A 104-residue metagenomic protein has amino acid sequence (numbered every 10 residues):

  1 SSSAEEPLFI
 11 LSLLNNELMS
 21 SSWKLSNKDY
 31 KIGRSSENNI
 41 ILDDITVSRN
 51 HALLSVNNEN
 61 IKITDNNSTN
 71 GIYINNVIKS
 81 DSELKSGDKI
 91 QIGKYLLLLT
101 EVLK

Functional and structural regions predicted by a protein language model:
S1-I10, Y95-K104: Regulatory inter-domain linker segments that are low-complexity and enriched for serine/threonine/proline
S3-A4, N15, I63: Intrinsically disordered, low-complexity regulatory regions of eukaryotic regulatory proteins
E5, E17, T46-S48: Short flexible coil/turn linkers enriched for glycine and charged/polar residues that connect secondary-structure
E5-P7, M19, S26: A short, polar/charged loop/turn motif at coil->beta-strand junctions and beta-hairpin connectors
I10-S12, K31: Soluble periplasmic/extracytoplasmic beta-strand elements of cell-envelope proteins
S12-L18: Short, solvent-exposed loop/edge segments of extracellular or virion-exposed proteins
N16, E37, S68, V102-K104: Residues that form or immediately flank small-molecule/cofactor binding pockets and catalytic motifs
S21-L96: Forkhead-associated
